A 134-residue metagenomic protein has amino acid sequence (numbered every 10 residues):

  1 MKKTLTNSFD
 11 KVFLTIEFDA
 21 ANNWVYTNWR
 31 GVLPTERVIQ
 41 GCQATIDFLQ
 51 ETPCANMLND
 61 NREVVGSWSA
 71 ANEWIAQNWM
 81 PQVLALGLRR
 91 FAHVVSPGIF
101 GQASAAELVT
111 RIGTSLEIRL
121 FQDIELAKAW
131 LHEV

Functional and structural regions predicted by a protein language model:
K2-V134: Amphipathic, Lys/Arg-enriched alpha-helical "gate/interface" segment within cytosolic domains that mediates
